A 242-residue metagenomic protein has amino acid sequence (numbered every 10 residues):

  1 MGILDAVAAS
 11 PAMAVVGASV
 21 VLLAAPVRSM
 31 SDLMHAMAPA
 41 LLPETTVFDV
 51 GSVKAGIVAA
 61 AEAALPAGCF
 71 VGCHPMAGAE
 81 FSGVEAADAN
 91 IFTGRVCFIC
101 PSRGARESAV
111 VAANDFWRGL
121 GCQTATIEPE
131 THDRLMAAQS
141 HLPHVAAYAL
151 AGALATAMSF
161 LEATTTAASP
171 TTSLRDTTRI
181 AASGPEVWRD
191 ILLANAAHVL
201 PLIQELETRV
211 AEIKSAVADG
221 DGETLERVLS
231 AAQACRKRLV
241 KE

Functional and structural regions predicted by a protein language model:
M1-D5, A64-L65: Short, conserved SAM-binding/catalytic segment of Class I S-adenosyl-L-methionine-dependent methyltransferases
A6, P11-F48: Rossmann-like NAD(P)-binding element
A8, C69-H74, A125-E128: General beta-strand structural signal in soluble alpha/beta enzymes
P26-M30, S52-V53, M76, A151 (+1 more regions): Short glycine-rich anion-binding loops that position phosphate/pyrophosphate groups of nucleotides and phosphorylated
H35-E85: Rossmann-like NAD(P)(H) cofactor-binding subdomain of soluble oxidoreductases
I91-R179: Internal alpha-helical scaffold of NAD(P)-dependent oxidoreductase catalytic cores
A163-A232: Interdomain hinge/lid region at the active-site interface of Rossmann-like NAD(P)-dependent oxidoreductases
A234-E242: Long, positively charged, glycine-interspersed low-complexity recognition regions
